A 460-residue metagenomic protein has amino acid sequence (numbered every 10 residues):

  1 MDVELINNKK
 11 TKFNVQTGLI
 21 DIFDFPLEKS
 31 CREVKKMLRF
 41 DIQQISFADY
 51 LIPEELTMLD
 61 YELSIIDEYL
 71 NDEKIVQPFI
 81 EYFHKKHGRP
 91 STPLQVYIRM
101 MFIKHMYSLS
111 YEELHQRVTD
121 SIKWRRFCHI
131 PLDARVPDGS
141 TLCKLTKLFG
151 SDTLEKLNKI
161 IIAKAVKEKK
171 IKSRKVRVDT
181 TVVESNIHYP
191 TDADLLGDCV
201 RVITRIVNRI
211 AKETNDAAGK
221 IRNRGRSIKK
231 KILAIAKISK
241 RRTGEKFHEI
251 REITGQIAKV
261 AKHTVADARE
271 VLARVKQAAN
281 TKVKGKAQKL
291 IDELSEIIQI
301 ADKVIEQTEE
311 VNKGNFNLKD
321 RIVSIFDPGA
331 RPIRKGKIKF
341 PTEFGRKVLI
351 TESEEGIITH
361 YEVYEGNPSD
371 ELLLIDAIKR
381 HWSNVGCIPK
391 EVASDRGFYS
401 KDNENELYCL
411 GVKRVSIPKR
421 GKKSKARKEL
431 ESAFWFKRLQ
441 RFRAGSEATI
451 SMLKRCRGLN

Functional and structural regions predicted by a protein language model:
D2, K12, L290-Q299, T308-V311 (+1 more regions): Basic, amphipathic alpha-helical segments enriched in Lys/Arg and hydrophobic/aromatic residues
D2-L70, Q77: Charged, often Cys/His-bearing segments associated with DNA-binding zinc-finger transcription factors
L59-M106: Basic, short loop/linker segments at the boundary and entry of helix-turn-helix/winged-helix-like folds
M100, L114, D138-L142, K175-E184 (+5 more regions): Short, conserved catalytic/metal-binding motifs centered on acidic residues
L132-D327: Active-site- or DNA-interface-adjacent structural scaffold in DNA-acting proteins
V304-R334, G366-D376, R380-G386: Short, conserved active-site entrance elements at the starts or edges of catalytic domains
K337-V385: Electropositive, glycine- and tryptophan-enriched low-complexity nucleic-acid-binding patches
R396-N460: Helix-centered, glycine/charged polyanion-binding patches within enzymatic domains that contact phosphate-containing
